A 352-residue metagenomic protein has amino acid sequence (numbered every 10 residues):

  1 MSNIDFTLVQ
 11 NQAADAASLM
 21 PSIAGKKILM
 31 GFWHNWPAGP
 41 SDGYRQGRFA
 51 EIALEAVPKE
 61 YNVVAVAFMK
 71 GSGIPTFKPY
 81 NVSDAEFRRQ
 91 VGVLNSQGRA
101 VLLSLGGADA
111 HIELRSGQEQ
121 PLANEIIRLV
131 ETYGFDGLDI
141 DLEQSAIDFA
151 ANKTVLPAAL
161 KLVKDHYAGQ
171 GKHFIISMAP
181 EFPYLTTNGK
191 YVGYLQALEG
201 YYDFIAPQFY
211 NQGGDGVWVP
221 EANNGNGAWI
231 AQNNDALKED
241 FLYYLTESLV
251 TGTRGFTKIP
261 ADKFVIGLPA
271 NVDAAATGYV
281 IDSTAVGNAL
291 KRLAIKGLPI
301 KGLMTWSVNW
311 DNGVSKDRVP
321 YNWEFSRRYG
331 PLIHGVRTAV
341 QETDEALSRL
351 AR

Functional and structural regions predicted by a protein language model:
M1-Q12, Q341-R352: Enriched but not universal
F6-L249, A261-V265, A270-A285, G313-F325: Chitinase-like catalytic core of GlcNAc-active glycosidases
N35, G252-L350: Substrate-binding cleft of secreted/luminal carbohydrate-active enzymes
